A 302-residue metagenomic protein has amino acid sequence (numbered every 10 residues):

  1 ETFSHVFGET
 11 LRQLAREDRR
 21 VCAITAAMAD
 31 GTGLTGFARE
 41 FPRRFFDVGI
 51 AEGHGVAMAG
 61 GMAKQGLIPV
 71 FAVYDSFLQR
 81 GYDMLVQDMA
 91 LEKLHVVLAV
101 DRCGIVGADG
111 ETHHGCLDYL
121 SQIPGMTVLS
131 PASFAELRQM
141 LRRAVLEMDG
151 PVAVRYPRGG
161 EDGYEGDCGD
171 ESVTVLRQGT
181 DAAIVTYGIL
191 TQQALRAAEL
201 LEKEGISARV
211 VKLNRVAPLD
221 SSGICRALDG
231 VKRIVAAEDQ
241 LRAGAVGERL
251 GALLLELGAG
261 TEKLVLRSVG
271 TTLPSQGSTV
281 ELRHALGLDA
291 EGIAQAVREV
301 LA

Functional and structural regions predicted by a protein language model:
E1-T10, R16-R39, D47, G53-V56 (+7 more regions): Thiamine diphosphate
F41-R43, A63: Glycine-enriched alpha-helix->loop->beta-strand junction motifs that scaffold or abut catalytic
A51-Q65: Small-aliphatic-rich amphipathic alpha-helix that forms the alpha element of a beta-alpha
G60-G61, M84-V86: Histidine-anchored nucleotide/phosphate-binding helix
Q65-F77, V96: Glycine-rich phosphate/pyrophosphate-binding loops and their adjacent beta-strand/loop elements at enzyme active sites
